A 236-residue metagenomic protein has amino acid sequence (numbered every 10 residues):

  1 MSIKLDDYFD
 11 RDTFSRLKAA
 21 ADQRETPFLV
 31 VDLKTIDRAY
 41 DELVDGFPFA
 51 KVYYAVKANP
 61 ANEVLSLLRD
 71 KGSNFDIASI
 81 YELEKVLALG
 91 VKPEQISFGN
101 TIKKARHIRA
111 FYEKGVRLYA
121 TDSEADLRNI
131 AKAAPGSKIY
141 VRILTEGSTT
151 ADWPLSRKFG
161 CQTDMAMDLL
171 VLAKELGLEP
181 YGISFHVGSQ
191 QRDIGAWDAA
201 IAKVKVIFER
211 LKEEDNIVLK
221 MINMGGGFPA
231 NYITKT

Functional and structural regions predicted by a protein language model:
M1-Y119, E124-S137, E175, E179 (+2 more regions): A charged N-terminal "starter" segment
N74, Y140, K158: Short glycine-aspartate micro-motif
T121, V141, G226: Active-site flanking residues adjacent to catalytic metal/cofactor-binding acidic residues
K138-T145: ATP-grasp fold ATP-binding core
T145-T236: Active-site loop/helix belt of alpha/beta enzymes
